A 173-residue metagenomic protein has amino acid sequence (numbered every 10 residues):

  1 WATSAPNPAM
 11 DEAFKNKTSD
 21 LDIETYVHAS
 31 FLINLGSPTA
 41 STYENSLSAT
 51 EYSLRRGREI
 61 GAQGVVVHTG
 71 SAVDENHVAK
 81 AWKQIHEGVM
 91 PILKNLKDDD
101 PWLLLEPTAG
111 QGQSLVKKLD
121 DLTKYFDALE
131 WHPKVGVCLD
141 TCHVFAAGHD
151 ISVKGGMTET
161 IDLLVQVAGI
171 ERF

Functional and structural regions predicted by a protein language model:
W1-A29, I33-Y52: N-terminal pre-domain/capping segments
P8-E12, L119, K154-T158: Structural motif corresponding to alpha-helix initiation and N-cap regions
E12-S19, R55, M90, K94 (+3 more regions): Surface-exposed alpha-helical segments enriched in charged/polar residues
V27, L105, L139-C142: Active-site flanking residues adjacent to catalytic metal/cofactor-binding acidic residues
F31, A109, H143: Short, glycine/acidic-enriched loop or turn micro-motifs at the edges of active sites
L35-G136: Active-site acidic/histidine proton-transfer and metal-coordination neighborhood in alpha/beta enzyme cores
T123-F173: Histidine-acidic metal/acid-base catalytic patches
